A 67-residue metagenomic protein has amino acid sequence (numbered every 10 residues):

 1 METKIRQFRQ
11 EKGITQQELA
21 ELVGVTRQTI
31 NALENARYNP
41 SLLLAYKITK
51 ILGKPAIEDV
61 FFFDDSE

Functional and structural regions predicted by a protein language model:
M1-E11: A short, Lys/Arg-rich alpha-helix, primarily the initiator
Q10, E21, K50: Alpha-helical residues within the helix-turn-helix
I14-N31: Short alpha-helical DNA-recognition segment
E34: DNA major-groove recognition helix of helix-turn-helix
R37-K50: Short, basic-rich loop-to-helix N-cap that marks the start of a DNA-contacting helix
K50, E58-E67: Short, charged recognition helix plus adjacent turn of helix-turn-helix-like nucleic-acid-binding domains
